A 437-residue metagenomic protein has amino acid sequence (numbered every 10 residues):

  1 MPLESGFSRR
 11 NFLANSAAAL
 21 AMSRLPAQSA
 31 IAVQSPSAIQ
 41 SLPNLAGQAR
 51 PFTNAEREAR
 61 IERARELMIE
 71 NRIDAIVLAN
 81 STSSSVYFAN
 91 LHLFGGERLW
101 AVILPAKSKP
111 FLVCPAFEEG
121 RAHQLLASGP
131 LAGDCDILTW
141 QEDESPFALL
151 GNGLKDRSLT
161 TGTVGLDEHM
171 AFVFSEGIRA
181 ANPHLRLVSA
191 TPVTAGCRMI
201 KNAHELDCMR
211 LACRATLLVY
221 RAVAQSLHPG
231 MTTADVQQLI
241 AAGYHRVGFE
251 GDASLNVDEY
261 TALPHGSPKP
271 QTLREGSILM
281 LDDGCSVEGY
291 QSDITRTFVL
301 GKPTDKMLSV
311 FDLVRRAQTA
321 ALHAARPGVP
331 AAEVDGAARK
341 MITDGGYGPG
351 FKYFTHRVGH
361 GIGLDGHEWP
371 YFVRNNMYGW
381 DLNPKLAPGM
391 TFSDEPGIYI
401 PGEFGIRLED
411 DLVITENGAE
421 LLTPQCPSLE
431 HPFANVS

Functional and structural regions predicted by a protein language model:
P2-S437: Active-site neighborhoods and metal-handling regions in enzymes and metal-associated proteins
